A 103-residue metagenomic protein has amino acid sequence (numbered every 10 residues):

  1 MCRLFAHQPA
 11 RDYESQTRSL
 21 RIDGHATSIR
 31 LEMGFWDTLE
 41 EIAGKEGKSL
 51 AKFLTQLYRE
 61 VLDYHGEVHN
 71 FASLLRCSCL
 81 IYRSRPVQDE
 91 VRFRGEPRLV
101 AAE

Functional and structural regions predicted by a protein language model:
L4-R30: Short Lys/Arg-rich basic patches
R11, S15, L54, Y58-E60 (+1 more regions): Non-catalytic regulatory/interaction regions at protein termini and inter-domain linkers
R21-L74, C79: Amphipathic, hydrophobic secondary-structure cores in small proteins
Y64-E103: Short, positively charged interaction helices/loops
